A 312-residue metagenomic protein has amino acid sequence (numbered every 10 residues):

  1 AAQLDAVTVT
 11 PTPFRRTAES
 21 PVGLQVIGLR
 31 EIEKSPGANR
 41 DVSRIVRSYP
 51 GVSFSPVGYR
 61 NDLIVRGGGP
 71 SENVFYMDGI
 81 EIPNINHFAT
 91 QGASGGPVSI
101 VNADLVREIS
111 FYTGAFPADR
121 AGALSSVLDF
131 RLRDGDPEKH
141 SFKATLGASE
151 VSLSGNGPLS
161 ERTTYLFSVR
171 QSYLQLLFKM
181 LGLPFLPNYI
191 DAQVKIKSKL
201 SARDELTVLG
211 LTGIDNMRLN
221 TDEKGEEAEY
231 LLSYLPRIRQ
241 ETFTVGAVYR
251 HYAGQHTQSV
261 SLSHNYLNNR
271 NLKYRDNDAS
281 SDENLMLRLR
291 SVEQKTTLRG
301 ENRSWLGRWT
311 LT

Functional and structural regions predicted by a protein language model:
A1-A6, R15: Periplasmic N-terminal soluble interaction domains immediately after the signal peptide in Gram-negative
T10-P117, V127-D134: Periplasmic N-terminal accessory/gating domains of Gram-negative outer-membrane beta-barrel systems
I27-G28, T90-G95, F111-Y112, D136-E138 (+4 more regions): Extracytoplasmic loops and strand-loop junctions of Gram-negative outer membrane beta-barrel proteins
S71-N73, L105, E138-F142, E161-Y165 (+3 more regions): Outer-envelope beta-barrel architecture signal
V74, E108-D119, S125-R133, H140-P184 (+2 more regions): Predominantly transmembrane beta-strands of Gram-negative outer membrane beta-barrel pores used for transport
N86, L174-M180, D215-T221, L267-K273: Outer-membrane beta-barrel proteins
G122-L124, G147-V151, N188-I190, R239-F243 (+1 more regions): Residues that define the transmembrane beta-barrel architecture of outer-membrane proteins
K197-D215, P236-T312: Face-selective signature of the C-terminal outer-membrane beta-barrel domain
